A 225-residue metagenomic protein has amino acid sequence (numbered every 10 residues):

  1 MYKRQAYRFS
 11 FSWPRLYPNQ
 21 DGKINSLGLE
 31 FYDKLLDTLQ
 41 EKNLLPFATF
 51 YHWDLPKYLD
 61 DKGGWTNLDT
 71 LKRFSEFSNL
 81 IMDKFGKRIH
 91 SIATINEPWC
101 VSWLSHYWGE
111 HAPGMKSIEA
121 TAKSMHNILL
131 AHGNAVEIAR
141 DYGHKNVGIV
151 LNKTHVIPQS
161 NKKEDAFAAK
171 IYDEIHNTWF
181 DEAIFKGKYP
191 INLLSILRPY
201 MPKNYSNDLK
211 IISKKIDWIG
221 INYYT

Functional and structural regions predicted by a protein language model:
M1-Q5: Conserved small/polar residues in nucleotide/adenosyl-binding loops
A6-R8, G220: Short hydrophobic-acidic sequence motifs that mark active-site Asp/Glu residues
F11-S26: Glycine-rich, proline-tolerant flexible connector loops at the mouths of alpha/beta enzymes
N19-Q20, D33-T225: Active-site region of glycoside hydrolase catalytic domains
